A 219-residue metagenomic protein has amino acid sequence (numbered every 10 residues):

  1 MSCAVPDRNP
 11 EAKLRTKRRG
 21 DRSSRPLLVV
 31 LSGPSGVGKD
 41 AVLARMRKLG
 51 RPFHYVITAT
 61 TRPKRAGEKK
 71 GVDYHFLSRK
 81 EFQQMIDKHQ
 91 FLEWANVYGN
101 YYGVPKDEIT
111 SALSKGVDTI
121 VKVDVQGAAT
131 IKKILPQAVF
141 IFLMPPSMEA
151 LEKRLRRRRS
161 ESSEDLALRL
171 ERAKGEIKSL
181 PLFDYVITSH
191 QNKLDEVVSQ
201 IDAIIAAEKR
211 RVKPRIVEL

Functional and structural regions predicted by a protein language model:
S2-P6, K13-R18, R22, S160 (+1 more regions): NTP-dependent small-molecule kinase module
L28-V30: Short hydrophobic/aromatic beta-strand immediately N-terminal to the Walker A/P-loop
S32-P34: P-loop (Walker A) phosphate-binding loop of NTP-binding proteins
V37: ATP-binding Walker
D40: Walker A/P-loop
R47-V56: Post-Walker A helix-loop "phosphate-sensing" segment adjacent to the P-loop in P-loop NTPases
T60-T119, V125-Q126: ATP-dependent small-molecule kinase phosphotransfer cores that center on conserved nucleotide phosphate-binding segments
T119-D124, K133-R157: Conserved phosphate-donor/acceptor-positioning beta-strand/loop module used by diverse small-molecule
